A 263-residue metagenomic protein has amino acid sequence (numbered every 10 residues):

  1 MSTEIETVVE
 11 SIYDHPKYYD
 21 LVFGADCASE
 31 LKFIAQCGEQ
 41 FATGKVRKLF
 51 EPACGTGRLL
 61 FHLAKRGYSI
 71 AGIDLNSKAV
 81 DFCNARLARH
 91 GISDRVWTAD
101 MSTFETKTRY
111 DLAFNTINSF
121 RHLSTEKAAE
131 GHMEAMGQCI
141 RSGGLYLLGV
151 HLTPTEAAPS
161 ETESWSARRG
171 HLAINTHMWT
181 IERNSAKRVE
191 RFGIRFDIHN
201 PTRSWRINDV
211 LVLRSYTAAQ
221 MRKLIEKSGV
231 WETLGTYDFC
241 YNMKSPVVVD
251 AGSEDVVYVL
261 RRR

Functional and structural regions predicted by a protein language model:
M1-R47: Conserved class I S-adenosyl-L-methionine
T56-Y68: Conserved SAM-binding loop of SAM-dependent methyltransferases across substrates and taxa, primarily the Class I
N76-K78: Conserved SAM/SAH-binding beta-strand->alpha-helix loop
C83-N84: Conserved SAM-binding loop
R89-S102: Conserved SAM-binding strand-loop segment of SAM-dependent methyltransferases
E130-S142: A short glycine-rich, Lys/Arg-flanked "PGG" loop and its adjoining helix->strand segment in the class I
G143-V150: Conserved beta-strand signature within the Rossmann-like core of class I S-adenosyl-L-methionine
V150-K223: SAM-dependent methyltransferase
